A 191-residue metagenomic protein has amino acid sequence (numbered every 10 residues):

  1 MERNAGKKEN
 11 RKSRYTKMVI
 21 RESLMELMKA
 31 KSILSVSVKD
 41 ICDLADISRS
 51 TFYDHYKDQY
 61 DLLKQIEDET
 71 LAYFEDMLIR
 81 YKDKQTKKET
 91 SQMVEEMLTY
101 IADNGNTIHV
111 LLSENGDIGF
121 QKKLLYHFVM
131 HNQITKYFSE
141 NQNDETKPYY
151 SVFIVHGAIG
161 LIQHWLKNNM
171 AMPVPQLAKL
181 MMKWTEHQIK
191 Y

Functional and structural regions predicted by a protein language model:
M1-K31, L44: Basic, helix-initiating cap at the start of DNA-binding domains
T16, I20-M28, F74, M97 (+2 more regions): Short hydrophobic clusters on alpha-helical segments that form packing/core surfaces in small helical domains
L27-Y60: Helix-turn-helix
S37-V38, E67-L78: Short, basic, alpha-helical segments at the C-terminal edge of helix-turn-helix-like DNA-binding modules
I79-N106: Hydrophobic alpha-helical connector segments
E96-L125: Amphipathic alpha-helical segments used for helix-helix packing
N115-E140, E145-H156, K190: Amphipathic alpha-helical packing segments from all-alpha helical-bundle domains
E145-K167, M172-H187: Hydrophobic alpha-helical segments that form the core of small-molecule binding pockets and/or dimer interfaces
